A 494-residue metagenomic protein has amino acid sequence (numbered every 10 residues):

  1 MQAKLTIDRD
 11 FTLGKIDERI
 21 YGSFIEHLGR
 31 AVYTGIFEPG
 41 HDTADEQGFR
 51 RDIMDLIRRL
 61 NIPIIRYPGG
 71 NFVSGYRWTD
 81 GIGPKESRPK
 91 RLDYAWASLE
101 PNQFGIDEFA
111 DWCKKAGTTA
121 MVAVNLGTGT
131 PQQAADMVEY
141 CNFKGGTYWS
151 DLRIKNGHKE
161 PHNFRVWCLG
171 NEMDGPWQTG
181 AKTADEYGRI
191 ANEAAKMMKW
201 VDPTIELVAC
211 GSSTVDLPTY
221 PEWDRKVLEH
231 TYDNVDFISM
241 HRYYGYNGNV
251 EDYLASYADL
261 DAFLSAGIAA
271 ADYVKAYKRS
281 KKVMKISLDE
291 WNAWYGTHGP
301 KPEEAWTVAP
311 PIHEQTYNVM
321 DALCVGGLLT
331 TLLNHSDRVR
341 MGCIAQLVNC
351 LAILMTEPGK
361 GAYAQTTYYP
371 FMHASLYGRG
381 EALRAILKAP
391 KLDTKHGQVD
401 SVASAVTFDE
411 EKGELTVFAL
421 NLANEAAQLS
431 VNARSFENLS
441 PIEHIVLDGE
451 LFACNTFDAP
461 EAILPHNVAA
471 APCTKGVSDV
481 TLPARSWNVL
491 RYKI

Functional and structural regions predicted by a protein language model:
M1-W223, L228-F237, L260-D261, S265-T297 (+1 more regions): Non-catalytic accessory regions flanking glycosidase/transglycosidase catalytic cores in CAZymes
H241-S256: Active-site His/acidic residue clusters
E303: Acidic/histidine-rich catalytic cores and adjacent linkers of DNA breakage/strand-transfer/modification proteins
